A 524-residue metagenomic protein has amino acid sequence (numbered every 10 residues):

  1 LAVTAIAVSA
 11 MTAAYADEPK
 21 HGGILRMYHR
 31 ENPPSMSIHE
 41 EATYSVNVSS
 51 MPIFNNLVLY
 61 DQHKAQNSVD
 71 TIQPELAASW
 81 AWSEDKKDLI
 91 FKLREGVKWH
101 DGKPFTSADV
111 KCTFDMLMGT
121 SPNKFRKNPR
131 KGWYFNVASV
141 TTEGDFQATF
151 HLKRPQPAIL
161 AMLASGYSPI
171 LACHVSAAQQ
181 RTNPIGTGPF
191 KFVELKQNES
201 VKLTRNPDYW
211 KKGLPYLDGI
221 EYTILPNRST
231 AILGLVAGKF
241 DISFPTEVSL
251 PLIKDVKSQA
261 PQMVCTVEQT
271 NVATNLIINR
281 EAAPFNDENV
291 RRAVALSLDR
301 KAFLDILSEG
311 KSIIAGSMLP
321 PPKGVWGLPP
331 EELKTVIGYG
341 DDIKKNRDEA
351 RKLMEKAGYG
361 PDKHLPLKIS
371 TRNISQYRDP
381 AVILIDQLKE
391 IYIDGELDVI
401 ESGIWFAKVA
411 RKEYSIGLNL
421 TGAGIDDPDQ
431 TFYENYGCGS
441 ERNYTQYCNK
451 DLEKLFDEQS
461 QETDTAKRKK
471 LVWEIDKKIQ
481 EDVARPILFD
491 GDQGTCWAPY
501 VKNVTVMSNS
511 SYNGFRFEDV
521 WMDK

Functional and structural regions predicted by a protein language model:
Y15, K92, K111, N128-C173: Surface-exposed binding/hinge segments that line and control ligand-binding clefts or catalytic entry sites
Y28-E84, D115, N183-G186: N-terminal lobe/hinge region of extracytoplasmic solute-binding protein
V58-N67, Q156-G219, N227-S229, D348 (+2 more regions): Gly/Pro-rich hinge or "lid" segments in bacterial periplasmic/extracellular proteins
K87, N289, L304, D341-K344 (+4 more regions): Extracytoplasmic/peripheral linker and loop segments enriched in polar/acidic and small residues with frequent Thr/Pro
R94, V175-A178, P207-K254, I385 (+2 more regions): Ligand-site clamp/hinge motif
K124, V140-T141, V193-T204, E221-A282 (+3 more regions): Extracellular/periplasmic solute-recognition and catalytic clefts
I314-K356, I374-D379: Structural transition elements
T495-K524: Long beta-strand-rich cores associated with HINT superfamily self-processing modules
